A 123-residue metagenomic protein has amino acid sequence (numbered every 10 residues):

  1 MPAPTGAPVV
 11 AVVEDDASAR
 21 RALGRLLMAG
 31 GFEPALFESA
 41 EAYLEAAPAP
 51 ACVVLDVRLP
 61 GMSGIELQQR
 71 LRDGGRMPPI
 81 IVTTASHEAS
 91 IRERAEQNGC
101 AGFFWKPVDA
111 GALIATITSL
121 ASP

Functional and structural regions predicted by a protein language model:
M1-A11, A17-S18, G24, E41-E45 (+1 more regions): Non-catalytic signal-transmission and effector/linker regions of two-component phosphorelay proteins
A17-A35: Two-component/phosphorelay signaling modules centered on CheY-like receiver
L36-C52: Acidic, metal-coordinating helix/loop segments flanking the phosphotransfer/catalytic sites of two-component signaling
S39, S63-E66: Acidic catalytic/metal-coordinating carboxylates
P60: The feature encodes the CheY-like receiver
I65-R76: Short amphipathic alpha-helix used as the core "switch/output" element in two-component signaling
H87-G102: Alpha4 helix (beta4-alpha4-beta5 surface) of REC/receiver domains from two-component response regulators
